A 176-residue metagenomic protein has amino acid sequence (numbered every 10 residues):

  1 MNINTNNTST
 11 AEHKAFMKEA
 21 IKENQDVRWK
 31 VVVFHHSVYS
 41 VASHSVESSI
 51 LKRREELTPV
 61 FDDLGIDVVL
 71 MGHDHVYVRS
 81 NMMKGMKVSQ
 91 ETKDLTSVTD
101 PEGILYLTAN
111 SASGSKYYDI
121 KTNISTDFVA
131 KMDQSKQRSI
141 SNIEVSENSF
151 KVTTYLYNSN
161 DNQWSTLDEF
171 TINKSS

Functional and structural regions predicted by a protein language model:
M1-D119, V129-S176: Metal-dependent phosphoester/phosphodiester hydrolase catalytic core
T122: Phosphate-recognition beta-domain surfaces
